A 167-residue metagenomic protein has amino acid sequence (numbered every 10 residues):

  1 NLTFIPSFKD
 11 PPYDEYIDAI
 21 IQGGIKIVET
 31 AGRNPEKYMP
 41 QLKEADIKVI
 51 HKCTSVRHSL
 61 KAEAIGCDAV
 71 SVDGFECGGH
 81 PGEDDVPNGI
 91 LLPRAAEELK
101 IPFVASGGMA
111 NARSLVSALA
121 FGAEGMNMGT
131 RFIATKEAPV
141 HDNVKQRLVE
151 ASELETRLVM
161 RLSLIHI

Functional and structural regions predicted by a protein language model:
N1-L99: Active-site entrance/lid segments in N-terminal catalytic domains of soluble metabolic enzymes
V56-I65, E98, M109-M126: Catalytic cores of alpha/beta
V72-G82, N111, L115-D142: Glycine-rich phosphate-binding active-site loops on the catalytic face of alpha/beta enzymes
A105: Short pre-catalytic strand/loop immediately N-terminal to key active-site residues, enriched for Gly-Thr
E137-L158: Active-site loop ensemble at the mouth of alpha/beta enzyme cores that anchors a bound cofactor
I165-I167: Conserved small/polar residues in nucleotide/adenosyl-binding loops
